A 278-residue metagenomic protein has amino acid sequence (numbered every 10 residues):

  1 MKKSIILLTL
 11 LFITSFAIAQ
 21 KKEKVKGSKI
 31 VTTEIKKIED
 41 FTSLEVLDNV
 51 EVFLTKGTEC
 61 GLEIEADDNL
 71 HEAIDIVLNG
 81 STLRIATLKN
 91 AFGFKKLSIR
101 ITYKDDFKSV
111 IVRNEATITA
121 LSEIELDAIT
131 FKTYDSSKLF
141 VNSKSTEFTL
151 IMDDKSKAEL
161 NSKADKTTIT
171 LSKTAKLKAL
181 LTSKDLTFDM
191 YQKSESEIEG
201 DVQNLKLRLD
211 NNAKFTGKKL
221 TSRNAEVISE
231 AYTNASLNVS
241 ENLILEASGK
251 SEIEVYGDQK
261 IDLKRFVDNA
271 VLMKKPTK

Functional and structural regions predicted by a protein language model:
M1-K278: Intrinsically disordered, low-complexity terminal regions
